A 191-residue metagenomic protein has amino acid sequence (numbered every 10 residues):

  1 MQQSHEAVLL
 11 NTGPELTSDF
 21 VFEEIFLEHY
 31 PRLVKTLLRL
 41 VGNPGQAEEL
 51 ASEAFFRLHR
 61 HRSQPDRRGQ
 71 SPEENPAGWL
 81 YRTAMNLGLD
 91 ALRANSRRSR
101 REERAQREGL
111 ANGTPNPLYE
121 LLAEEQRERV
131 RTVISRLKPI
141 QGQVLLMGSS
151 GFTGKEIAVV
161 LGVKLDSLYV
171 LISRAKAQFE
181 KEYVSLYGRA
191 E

Functional and structural regions predicted by a protein language model:
N11-G13, V21, E128-L137: Short amphipathic alpha-helical boundary/capping segments
N11-K35, G45, H59: A short, charge-rich alpha-helical start-of-domain segment used by transcription regulators
L33, L37, A47-L58, L80-T83 (+3 more regions): Short, small-hydrophobic-rich alpha-helical interface motif
S52-H59, P72-A94, E102, I172: Σ70-family region 2.3-2.4 aromatic/basic alpha-helix that recognizes the −10 promoter and nucleates DNA melting
M85, L89, L161-Y187: DNA-recognition helix of helix-turn-helix
A91-G113, L121, A190: Short, basic/polar amphipathic helix motif occurring as a linker/hinge flanking DNA-binding modules in transcription
S135, P139-I140, S150-V170: Helix-turn-helix DNA-binding module
V144-L145: A short pre-motif secondary-structure segment
